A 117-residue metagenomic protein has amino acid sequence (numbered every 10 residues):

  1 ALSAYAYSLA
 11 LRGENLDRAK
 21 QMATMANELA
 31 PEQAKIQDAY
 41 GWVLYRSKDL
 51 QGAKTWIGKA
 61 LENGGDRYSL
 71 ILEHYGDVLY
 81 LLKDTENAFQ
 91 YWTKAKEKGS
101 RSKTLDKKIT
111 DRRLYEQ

Functional and structural regions predicted by a protein language model:
Y7-S8, W42, D77, D111: Residue-level recognition of tetratricopeptide repeat
L11-R12, R46-S47, L81, D111-E116: Register position in tetratricopeptide repeats
R12-M25, S47-K59, K83-Y91: Structural signature of tandem alpha-helical TPR/SEL1-like repeats, specifically the intra-repeat loop/turn
T24-E28, L61-E62, E97: Conserved structural position within tetratricopeptide repeats
P31, G65-D66, S100: Short coil turns that delineate tetratricopeptide repeat
Y80, T85-K103: TPR/TPR-like (Sel1-like) alpha-helical repeat modules
